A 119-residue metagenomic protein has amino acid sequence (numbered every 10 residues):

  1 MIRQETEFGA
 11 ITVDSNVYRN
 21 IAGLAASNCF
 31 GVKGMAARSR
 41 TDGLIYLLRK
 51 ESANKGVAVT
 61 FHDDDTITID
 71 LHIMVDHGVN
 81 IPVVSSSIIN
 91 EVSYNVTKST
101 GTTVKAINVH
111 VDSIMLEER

Functional and structural regions predicted by a protein language model:
M1-H77, S86, T102-R119: Contiguous, often N-terminal, cationic amphipathic patches that form binding interfaces
I81-T100, V104: Short, non-transmembrane amphipathic alpha-helical segments
